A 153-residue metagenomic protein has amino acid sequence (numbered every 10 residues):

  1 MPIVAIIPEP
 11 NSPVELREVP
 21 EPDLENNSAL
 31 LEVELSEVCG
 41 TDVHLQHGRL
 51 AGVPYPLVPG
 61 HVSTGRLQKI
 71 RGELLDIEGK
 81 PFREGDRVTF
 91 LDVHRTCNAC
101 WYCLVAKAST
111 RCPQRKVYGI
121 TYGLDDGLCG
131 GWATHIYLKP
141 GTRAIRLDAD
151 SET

Functional and structural regions predicted by a protein language model:
M1-I3: Extreme N-terminal starter segment of soluble prokaryotic enzymes
I6, L67-K69, L138: Hydrophobic side chains in beta-strands
I6-P13: Extracellular beta-rich ligand/substrate-recognition surface
P22-S36, L50-W101, T142, D148-D150: Glycine-rich beta-strand-centered segment in the early N-terminal region that forms part of a ligand/cofactor-binding
T41-H47: Cytochrome P450 core scaffold surrounding the K-helix E-X-X-R motif and the conserved "meander" helix-loop region
C97-T153: NAD(P)H dinucleotide-binding glycine-rich loop of Rossmann-like/cofactor-binding domains, especially the beta1-alpha1
